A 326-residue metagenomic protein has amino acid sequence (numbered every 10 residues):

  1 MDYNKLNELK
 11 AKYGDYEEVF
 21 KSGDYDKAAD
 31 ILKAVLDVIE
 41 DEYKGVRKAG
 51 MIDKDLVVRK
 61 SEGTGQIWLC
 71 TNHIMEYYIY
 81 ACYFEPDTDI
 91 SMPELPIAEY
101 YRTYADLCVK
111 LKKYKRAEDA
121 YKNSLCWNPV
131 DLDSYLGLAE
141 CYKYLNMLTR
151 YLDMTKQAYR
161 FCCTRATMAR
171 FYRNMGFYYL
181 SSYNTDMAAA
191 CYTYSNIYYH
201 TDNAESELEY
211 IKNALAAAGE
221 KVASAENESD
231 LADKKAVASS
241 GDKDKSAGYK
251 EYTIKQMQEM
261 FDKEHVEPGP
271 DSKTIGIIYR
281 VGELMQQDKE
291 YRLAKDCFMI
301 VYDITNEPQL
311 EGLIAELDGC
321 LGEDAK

Functional and structural regions predicted by a protein language model:
D2-P86, I197, E205-K326: Eukaryotic alpha-helical solenoid repeat scaffolds
K10, E99, D133, T167-R170 (+3 more regions): Start-of-helix register in tetratricopeptide repeats
Y25, Y114, L148, T185-D186 (+1 more regions): TPR-repeat structural position
D89-Y114, K122-N123, N128-A169, K250 (+1 more regions): Alpha-helical adaptor scaffolds
T103, G137, F171-N174, E207-Y210 (+1 more regions): Canonical tetratricopeptide repeat
